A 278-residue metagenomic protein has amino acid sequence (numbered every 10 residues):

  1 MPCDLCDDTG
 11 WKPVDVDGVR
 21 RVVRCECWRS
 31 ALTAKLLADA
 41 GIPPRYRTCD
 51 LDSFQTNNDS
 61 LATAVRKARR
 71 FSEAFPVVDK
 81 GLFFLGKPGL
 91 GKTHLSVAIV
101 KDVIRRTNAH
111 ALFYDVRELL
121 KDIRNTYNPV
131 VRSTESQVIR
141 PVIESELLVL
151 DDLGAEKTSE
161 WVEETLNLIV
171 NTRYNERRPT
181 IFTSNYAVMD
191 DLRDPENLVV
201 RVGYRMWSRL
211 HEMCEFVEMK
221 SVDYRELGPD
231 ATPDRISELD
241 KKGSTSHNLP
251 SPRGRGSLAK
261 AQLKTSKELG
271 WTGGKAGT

Functional and structural regions predicted by a protein language model:
M1-T63, L227-T278: A short, basic N-terminal segment
S53-L82: Pre-Walker A (pre-P-loop) alpha-helix and adjacent loop at the N terminus of AAA/AAA+ ATPase modules, a conserved
A62-A68, I104-E144: Short glycine-rich substrate-engagement loop in P-loop NTPases that contacts/grips substrate
V78-V97: Walker A/P-loop nucleotide-binding motif
H94-T107: P-loop NTPase Walker A phosphate-binding motif
A109-H110, E144-L147, E176-F182: Loop/turn-to-beta-strand initiation segments
L119-D122, T126, A155-T278: Replace "adjacent to P-loop NTPase cores in ATP/GTP-dependent enzymes" with "adjacent to NTP-binding cores
